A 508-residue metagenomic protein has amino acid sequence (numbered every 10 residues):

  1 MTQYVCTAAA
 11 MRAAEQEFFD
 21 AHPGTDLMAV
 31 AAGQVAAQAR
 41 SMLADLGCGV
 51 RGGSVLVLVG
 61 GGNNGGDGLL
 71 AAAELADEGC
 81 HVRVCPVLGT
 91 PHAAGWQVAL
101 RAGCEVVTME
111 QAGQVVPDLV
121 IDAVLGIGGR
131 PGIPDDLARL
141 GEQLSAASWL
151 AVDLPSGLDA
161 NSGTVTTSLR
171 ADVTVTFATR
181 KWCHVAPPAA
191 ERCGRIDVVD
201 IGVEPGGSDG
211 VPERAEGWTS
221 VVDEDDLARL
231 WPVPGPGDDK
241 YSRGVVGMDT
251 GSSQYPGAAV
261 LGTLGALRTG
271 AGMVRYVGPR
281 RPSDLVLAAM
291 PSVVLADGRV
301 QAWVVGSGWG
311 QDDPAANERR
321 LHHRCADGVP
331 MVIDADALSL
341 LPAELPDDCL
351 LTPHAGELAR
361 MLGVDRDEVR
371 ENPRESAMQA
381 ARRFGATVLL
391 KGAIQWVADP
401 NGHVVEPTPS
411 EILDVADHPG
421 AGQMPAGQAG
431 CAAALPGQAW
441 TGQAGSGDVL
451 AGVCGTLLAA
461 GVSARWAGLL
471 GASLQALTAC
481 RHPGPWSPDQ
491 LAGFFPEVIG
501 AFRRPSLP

Functional and structural regions predicted by a protein language model:
M1-V84, V173, W182-A335, S339-L350 (+2 more regions): Small-residue (G/A/S/T)-rich helix-start motifs and N-terminal tracts that mark the onset
A37-V124, G132-V152, R320, P330: Nucleotide and nucleotide-moiety/phosphate-recognizing core
L88-T90, P155-S156, R281, A337: Short beta-alpha junction loops
G89, I127-P131, S252-Y255, G310: Short strand->helix junction
A93-G95, D118, N161, L285-V286 (+2 more regions): Short Asp/Glu-rich motifs
R101-M109, P155-A160, L227-P232, V332-L338: Short gly/ser/thr-rich secondary-structure transition/capping motifs
A112-Q114, Q143, T167, D297 (+2 more regions): Structural alpha-helical scaffold elements that stabilize or flank donor/cofactor-binding regions in carbohydrate
V115-L119, V124-A215: Internal gly/pro-rich beta-alpha loop/helix module that stabilizes soluble enzyme cofactors or their anionic handles
